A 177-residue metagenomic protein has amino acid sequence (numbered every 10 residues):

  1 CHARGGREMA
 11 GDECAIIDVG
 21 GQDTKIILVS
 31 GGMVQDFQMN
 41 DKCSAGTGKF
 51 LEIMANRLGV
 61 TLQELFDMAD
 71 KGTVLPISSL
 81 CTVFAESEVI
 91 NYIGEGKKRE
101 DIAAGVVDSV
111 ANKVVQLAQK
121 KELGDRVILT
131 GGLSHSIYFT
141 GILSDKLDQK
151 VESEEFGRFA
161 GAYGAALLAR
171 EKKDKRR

Functional and structural regions predicted by a protein language model:
C1-A3, H135, G141-D145, Q149-E154 (+1 more regions): N-terminal glycine/serine-rich phosphate-binding loop of ATP-dependent small-molecule kinases, especially carbohydrate
C1-R4, D18-G21, M39-G46, G105-V106 (+1 more regions): Active-site nucleophile and cofactor-binding loops and adjacent substrate-binding regions of central metabolic enzymes
A3-M9, G48-E52, E154-R177: Glycine-rich phosphate-binding/hydrolytic loop that grips phosphoryl groups
A10, M33, K98, K120-R126 (+1 more regions): Short, surface-exposed connector motifs at secondary-structure boundaries
E13-G32: Gly/Thr-rich phosphate-binding beta-strand-loop-beta motif of the actin/hexokinase/Hsp70
G31-I77, C81, L167, E171: Glycine-rich phosphate-binding loop plus the immediately following alpha-helix
A85-Q119, R158: Adenine-nucleotide phosphate-binding core of ATP-dependent small-molecule kinases
A118-K146, G157-G161: Glycine-rich phosphate-binding loops at beta-strand->alpha-helix junctions
